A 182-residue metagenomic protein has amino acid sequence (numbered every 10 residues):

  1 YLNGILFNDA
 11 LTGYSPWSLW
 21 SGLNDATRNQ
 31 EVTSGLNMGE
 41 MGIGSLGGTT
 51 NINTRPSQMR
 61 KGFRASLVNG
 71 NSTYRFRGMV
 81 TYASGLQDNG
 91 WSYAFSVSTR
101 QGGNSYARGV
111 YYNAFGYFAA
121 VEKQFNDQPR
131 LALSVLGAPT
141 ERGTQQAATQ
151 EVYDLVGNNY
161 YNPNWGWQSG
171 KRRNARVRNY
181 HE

Functional and structural regions predicted by a protein language model:
Y1, W17-W20, Q30-V32, G44-S66 (+1 more regions): N-terminal periplasmic accessory domains that precede and gate Gram-negative outer-membrane beta-barrel machines
G4-L6, P56, T99, G137: A mature extracytoplasmic/lumenal domain signature
I5, G35-N37, R55-S57, G70: Solvent-exposed coil/turn segments that connect beta secondary-structure elements in extracytoplasmic/periplasmic
I5-S34: Short acidic/polar hinge/loop motifs at secondary-structure boundaries that mediate gating or recognition
L6, T12, G42-L46, V110-N113: Short, glycine-/polar-rich solvent-exposed loops and beta-turns at beta-strand/coil boundaries
N8-D9, N37-E40, T140: Short beta-strands and strand-coil junctions in structured, solvent-facing domains, enriched
G39-I43, R75: Alpha-helix N-cap/helix-start motif
G62, N69-G102, Y106-N158, N162-H181: Transmembrane beta-barrel wall of Gram-negative outer-membrane proteins
